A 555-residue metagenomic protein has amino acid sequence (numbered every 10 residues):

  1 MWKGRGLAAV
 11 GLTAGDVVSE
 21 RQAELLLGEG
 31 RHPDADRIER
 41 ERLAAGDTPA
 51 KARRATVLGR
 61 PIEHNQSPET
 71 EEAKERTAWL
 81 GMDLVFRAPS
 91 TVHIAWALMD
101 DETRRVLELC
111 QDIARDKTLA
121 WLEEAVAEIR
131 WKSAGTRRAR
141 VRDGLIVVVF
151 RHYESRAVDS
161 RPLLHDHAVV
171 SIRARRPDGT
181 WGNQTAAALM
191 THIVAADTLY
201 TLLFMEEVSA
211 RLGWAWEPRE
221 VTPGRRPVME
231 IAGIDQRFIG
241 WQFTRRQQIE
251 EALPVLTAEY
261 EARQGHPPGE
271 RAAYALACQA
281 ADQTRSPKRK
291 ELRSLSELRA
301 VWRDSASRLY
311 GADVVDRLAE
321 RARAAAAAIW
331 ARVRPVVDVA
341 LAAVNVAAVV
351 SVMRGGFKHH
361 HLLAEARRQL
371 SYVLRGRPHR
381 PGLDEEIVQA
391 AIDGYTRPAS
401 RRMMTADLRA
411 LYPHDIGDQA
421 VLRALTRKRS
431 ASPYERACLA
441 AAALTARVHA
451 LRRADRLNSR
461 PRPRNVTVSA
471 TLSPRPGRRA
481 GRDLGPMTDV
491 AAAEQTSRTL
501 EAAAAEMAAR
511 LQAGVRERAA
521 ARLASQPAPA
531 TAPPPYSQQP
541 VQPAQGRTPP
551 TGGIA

Functional and structural regions predicted by a protein language model:
M1-N345, V350-R354, K358-R367, G382-A390 (+6 more regions): Intrinsically disordered, flexible peripheral segments
L370-G382: Short, positively charged loop/turn segments that connect secondary-structure elements
P433-A555: Acidic, low-complexity intrinsically disordered tails
